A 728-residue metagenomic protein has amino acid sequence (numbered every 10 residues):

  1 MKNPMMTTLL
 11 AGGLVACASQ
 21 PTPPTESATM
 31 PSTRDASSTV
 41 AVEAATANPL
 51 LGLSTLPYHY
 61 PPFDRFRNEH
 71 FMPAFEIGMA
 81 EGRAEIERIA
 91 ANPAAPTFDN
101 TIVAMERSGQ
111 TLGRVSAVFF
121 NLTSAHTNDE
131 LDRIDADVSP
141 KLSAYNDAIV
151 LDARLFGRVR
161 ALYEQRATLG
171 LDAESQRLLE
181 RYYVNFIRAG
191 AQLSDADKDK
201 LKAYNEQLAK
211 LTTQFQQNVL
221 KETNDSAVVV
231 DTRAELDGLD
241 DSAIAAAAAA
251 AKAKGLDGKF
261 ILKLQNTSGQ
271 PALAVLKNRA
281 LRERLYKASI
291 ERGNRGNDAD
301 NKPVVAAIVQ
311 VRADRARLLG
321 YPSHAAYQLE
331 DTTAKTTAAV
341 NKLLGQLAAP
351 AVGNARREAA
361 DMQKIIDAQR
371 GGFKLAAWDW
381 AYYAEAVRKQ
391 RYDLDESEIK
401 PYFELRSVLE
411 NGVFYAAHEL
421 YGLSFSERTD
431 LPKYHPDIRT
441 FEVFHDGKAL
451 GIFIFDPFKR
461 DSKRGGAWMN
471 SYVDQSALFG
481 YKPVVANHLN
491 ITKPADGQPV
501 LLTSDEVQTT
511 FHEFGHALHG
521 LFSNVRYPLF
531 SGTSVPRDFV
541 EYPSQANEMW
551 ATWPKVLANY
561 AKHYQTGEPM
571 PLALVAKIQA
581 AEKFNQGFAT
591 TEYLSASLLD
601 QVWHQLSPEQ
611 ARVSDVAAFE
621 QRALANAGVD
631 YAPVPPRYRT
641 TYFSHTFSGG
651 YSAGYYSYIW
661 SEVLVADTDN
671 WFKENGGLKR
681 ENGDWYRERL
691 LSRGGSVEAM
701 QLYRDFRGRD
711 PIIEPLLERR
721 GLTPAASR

Functional and structural regions predicted by a protein language model:
M1-M6: Bacterial N-terminal signal peptides that target proteins for export
V15-A16: C-terminal motif of bacterial Sec signal peptides marking the signal peptidase cleavage site
E26-D241, F672, R728: N-terminal helix-rich structural modules
S32-R67, I77, D237, A246 (+14 more regions): C-terminal, non-catalytic "cap/extension" segments appended to globular domains
T55-H70, F119-V138, A161-A203, K263-P303 (+6 more regions): Short His/Asp/Glu-rich catalytic/ion-coordination signatures at enzyme active sites or charged loops
A80, A84, R88-A95, T111-N128 (+23 more regions): Intrinsically disordered or highly flexible coil/loop and linker segments, enriched in small and charged/polar residues
E174, L178, K210, Q217 (+8 more regions): Active-site-proximal, well-structured secondary-structure segments within enzyme catalytic domains
T492-F511: Short pre-active-site segment immediately N-terminal to the catalytic Zn-binding motif
